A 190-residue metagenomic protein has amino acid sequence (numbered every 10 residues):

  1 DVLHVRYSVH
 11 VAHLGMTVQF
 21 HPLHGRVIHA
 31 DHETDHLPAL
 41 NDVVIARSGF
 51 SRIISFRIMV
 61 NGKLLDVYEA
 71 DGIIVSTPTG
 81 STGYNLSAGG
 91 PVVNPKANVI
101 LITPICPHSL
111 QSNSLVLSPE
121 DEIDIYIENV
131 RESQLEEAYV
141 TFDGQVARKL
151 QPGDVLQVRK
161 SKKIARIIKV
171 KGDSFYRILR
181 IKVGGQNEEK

Functional and structural regions predicted by a protein language model:
D1, R6-S8, A12-D71, T82-N85 (+1 more regions): Catalytic phosphate-donor-binding core of small-molecule kinases
G72-S76: AMP-binding/adenylate-forming core of the ANL superfamily
T79: Single, functionally critical "micro-switch" positions that shape active/binding sites and transmembrane helices
